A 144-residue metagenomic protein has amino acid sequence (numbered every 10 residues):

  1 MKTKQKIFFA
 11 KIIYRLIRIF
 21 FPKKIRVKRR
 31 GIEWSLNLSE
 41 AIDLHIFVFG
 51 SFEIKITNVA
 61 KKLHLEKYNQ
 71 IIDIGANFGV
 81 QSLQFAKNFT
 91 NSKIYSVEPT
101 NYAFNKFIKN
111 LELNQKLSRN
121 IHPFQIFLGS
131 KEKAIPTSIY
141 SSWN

Functional and structural regions predicted by a protein language model:
M1-N144: Phosphate/nucleotide-binding beta-alpha loop and adjacent structural elements of enzyme active sites
